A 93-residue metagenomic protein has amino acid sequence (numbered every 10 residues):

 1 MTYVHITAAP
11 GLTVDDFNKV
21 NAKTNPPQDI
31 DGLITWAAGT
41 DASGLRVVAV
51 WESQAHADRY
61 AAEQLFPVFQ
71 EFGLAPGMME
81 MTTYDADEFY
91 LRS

Functional and structural regions predicted by a protein language model:
M1-V48, E52-F66, G73-S93: Short S/T/G/P-rich N-terminal loop/turn motif that feeds into the first structured element of a domain
